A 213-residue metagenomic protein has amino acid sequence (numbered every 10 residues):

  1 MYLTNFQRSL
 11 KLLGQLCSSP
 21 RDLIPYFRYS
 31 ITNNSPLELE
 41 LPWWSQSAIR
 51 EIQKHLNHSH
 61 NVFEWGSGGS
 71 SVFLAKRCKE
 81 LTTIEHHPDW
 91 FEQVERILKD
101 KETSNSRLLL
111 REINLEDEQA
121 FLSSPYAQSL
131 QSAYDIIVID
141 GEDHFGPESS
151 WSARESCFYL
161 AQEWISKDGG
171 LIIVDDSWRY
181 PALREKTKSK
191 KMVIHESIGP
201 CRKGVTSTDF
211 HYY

Functional and structural regions predicted by a protein language model:
M1-W43: Membrane-proximal basic amphipathic "stem/tether" segments
Y26-P42, Q53-L56, I136-I137, G141-S150: Glycine-rich phosphate-binding "P-loop"
Q46-D117: SAM cofactor-binding core of SAM-dependent methyltransferases, primarily the Rossmann-like beta-alpha-beta module
S59, C78, Y134, S189-K190: Short, well-ordered alpha-helix to beta-strand connector turns
V62, T83, V138, I173-V174: Generic enzyme active-site microenvironment
E112-Q128: Surface-exposed interaction regions that form or flank ligand-binding interfaces
A127-I136: A short acidic, Gly/Pro-enriched loop at the edge of an enzyme's catalytic core that lines a small-molecule cofactor
I136, E142-Y213: C-terminal substrate-binding/active-site "lid" region of AdoMet-derived donor-dependent transferases
